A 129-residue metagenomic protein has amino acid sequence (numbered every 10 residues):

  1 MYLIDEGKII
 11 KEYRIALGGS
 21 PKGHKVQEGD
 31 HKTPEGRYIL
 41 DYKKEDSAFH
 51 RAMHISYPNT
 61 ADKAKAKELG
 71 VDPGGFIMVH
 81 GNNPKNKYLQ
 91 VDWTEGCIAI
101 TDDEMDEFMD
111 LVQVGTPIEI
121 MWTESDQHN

Functional and structural regions predicted by a protein language model:
I10-I39: Electropositive
R37, Y42-N129: Exported/periplasmic cell-wall-interacting domains
